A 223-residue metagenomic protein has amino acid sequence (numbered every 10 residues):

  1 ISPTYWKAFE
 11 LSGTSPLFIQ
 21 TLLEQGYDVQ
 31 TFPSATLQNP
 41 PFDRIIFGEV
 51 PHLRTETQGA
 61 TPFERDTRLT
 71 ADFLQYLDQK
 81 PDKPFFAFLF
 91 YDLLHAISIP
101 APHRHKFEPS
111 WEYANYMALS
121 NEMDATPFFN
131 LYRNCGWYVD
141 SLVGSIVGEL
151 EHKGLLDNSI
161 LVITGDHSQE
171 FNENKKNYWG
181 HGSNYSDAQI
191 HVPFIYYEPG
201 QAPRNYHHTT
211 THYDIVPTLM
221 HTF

Functional and structural regions predicted by a protein language model:
I1, L22, P84-D92, G136-V139 (+5 more regions): Beta-strand elements within well-structured catalytic alpha/beta cores of enzymes that handle phosphate/sulfate esters
I1-Y116, M123, F223: Active-site-proximal alpha/beta segments of enzymes that process anionic O-linked groups
S2-P3, D124-F128, E198-P203: Flexible glycine/proline-enriched surface loops and loop-helix/loop-strand junctions
F9-P16, A60-T67, E122, T126 (+2 more regions): Soluble non-cytosolic domains of exported or imported proteins
Q20-G26, E198-F223: Non-catalytic, well-ordered alpha-helical segments in soluble enzyme domains
L37-P40, N158, T210, P217-T218: Secreted, luminal/periplasmic, and some membrane-associated catalytic domains that remodel anionic oxygen-ester
T67-D78, E112-S159: A long, amphipathic alpha-helix that forms part of the scaffold/cap immediately adjacent to metal-dependent active
E151-G200: Histidine-centered active-site microenvironments of extracellular/periplasmic hydrolases and transferases
